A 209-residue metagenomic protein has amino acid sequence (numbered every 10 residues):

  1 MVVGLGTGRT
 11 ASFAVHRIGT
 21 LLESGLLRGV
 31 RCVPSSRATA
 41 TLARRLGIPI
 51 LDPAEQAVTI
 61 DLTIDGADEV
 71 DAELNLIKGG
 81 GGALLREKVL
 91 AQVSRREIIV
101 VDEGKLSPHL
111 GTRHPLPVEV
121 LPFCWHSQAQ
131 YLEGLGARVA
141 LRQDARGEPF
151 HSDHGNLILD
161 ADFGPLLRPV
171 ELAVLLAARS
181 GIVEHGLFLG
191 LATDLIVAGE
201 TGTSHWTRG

Functional and structural regions predicted by a protein language model:
V2-G6: Short glycine-rich or small-residue beta-strand-to-loop segments that form or flank ligand, phosphate, metal/Fe-S
T7-A57: Active-site catalytic microenvironments in core metabolic enzymes, especially phosphate/sugar-handling
A38-G209: Conserved phosphate- and dinucleotide-binding cores of soluble alpha/beta proteins, encompassing both enzyme active
